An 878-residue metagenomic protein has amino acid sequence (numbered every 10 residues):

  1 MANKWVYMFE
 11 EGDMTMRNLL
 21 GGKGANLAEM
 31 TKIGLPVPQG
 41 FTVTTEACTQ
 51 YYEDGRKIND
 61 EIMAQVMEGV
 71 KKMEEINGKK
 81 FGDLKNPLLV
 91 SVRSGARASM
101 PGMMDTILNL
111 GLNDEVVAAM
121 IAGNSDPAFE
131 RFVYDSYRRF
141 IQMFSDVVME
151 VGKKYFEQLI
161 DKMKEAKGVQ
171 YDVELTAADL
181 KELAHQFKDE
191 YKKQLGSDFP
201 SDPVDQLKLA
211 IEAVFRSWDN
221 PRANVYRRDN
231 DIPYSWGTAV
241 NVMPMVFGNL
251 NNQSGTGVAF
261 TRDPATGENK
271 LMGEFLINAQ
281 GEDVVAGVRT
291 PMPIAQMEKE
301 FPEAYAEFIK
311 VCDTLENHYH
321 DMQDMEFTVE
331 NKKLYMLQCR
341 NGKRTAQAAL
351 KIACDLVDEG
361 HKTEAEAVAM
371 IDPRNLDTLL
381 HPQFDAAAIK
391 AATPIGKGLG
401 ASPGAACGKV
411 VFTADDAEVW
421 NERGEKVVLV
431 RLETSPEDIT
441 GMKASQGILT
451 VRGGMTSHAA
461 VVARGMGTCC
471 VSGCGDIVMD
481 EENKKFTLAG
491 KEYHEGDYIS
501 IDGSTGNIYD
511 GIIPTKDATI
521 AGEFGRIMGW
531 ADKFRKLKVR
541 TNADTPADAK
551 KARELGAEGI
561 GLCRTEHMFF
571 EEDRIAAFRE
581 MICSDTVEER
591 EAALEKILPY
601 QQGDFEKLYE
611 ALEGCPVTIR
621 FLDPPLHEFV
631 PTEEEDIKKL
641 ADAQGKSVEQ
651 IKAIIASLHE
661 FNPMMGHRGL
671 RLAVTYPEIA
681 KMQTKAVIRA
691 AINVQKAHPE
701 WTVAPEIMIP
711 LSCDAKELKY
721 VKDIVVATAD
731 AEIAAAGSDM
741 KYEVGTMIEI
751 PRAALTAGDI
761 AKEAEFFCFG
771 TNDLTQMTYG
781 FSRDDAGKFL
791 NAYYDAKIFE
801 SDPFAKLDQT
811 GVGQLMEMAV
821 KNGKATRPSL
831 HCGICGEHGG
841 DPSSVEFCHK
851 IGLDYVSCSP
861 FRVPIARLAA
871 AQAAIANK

Functional and structural regions predicted by a protein language model:
M1-A392, V419, E425-V428, S435-T440 (+11 more regions): Nucleotide/phosphate-binding sheet-loop regions of phosphoryl- and nucleotidyl-transfer enzymes
D13-M16, S402-A444, V812-S829: C-terminal accessory/binding modules appended to enzymatic or scaffolding proteins
F41, V451-G453, S472-G475, C563 (+2 more regions): Short beta->alpha connector loops at strand-helix junctions that form conserved, small/polar/Pro-enriched
M67, D229-I232, V368-W420, E425-V427 (+5 more regions): Long, charged amphipathic helices and adjacent flexible linkers at domain junctions
R93-S94, I520, W530-K878: Conserved alpha/beta-domain cores
N241, V411, V428-V430, L449 (+3 more regions): Structural motif
K333-Y335, L432-K443, G447-L449, M455-V461 (+8 more regions): Glycine-rich phosphate/ribose-binding loops and adjacent secondary-structure elements that form binding surfaces
